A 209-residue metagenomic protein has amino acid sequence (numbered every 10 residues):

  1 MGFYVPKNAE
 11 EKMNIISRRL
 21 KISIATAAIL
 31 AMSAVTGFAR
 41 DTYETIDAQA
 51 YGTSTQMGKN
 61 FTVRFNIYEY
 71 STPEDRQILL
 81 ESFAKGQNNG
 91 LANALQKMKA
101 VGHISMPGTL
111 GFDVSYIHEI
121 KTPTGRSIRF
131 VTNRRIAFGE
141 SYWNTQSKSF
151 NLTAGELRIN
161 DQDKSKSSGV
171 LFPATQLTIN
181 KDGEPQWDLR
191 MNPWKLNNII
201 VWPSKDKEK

Functional and structural regions predicted by a protein language model:
G2-M13: Short, Lys/Arg-enriched N-terminal segments with co-localized hydrophobic residues within the first ~10-30 amino acids
N14-I24: Bacterial N-terminal signal peptides that target proteins for export
S23-A34: Bacterial N-terminal signal peptides
V35-A39: Sec/Tat signal peptide C-region and signal peptidase I cleavage site
D41-K209: Long, low-hydrophobicity ectodomains and other hydrophilic envelope-associated domains
